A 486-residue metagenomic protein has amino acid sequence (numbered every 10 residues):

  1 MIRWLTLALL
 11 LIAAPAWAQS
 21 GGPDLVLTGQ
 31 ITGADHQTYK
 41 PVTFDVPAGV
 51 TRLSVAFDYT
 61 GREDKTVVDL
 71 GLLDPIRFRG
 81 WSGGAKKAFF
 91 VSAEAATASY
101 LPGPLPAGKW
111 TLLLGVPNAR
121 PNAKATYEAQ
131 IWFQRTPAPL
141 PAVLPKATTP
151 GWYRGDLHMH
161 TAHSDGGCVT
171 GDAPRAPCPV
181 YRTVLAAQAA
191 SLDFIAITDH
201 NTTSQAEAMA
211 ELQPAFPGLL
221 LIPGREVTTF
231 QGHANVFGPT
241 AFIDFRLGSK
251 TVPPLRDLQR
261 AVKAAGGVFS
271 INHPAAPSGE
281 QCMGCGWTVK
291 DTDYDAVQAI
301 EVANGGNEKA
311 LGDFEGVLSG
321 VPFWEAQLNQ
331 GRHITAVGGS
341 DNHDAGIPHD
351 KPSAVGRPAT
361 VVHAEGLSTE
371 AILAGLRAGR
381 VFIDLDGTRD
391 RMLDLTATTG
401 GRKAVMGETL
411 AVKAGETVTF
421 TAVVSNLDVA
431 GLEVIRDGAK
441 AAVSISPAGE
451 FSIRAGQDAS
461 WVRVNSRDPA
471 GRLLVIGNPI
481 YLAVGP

Functional and structural regions predicted by a protein language model:
Q19-V50, P139-H163, L185: Non-catalytic extracellular/lumenal accessory regions of secreted precursors
G22-H36, T60-T97, K440: Surface-exposed beta-strand/loop patches in noncatalytic accessory domains and peripheral targeting/linker segments
R52-S54, K109-T111, A459-R463: Short, conserved beta-strand segments of beta-strand-rich sandwich/propeller modules, principally
Y59, L113-R120, R467-A470: Short beta-strand-plus-loop segments that form exposed binding edges in beta-rich domains
K65-V68, R120-F133: Edge beta-strands of jelly-roll/beta-sandwich modules across compartments, strongly enriched in secreted/luminal
G71-A125, I445-S452: Noncatalytic accessory or regulatory domains flanking protease catalytic cores in secreted, cell-surface, and selected
Q134-T136, G331, T335, N342-P486: C-terminal functional module detector
L140, P145-V289, D295, V302-S319 (+2 more regions): A metal-dependent hydrolase metal-coordination microenvironment
